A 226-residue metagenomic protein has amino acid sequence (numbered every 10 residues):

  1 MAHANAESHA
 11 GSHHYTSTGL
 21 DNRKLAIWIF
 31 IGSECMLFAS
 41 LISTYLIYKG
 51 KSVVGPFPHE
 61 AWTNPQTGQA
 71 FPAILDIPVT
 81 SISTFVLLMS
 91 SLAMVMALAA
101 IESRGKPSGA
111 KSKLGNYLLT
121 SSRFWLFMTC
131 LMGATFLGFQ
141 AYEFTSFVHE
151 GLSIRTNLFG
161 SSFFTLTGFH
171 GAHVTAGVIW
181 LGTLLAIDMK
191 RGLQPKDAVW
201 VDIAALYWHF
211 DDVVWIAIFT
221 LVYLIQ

Functional and structural regions predicted by a protein language model:
M1-Q226: ...captures the hydrophobic TM-helix bundle architecture rather than a specific catalytic motif, and can also fire on
